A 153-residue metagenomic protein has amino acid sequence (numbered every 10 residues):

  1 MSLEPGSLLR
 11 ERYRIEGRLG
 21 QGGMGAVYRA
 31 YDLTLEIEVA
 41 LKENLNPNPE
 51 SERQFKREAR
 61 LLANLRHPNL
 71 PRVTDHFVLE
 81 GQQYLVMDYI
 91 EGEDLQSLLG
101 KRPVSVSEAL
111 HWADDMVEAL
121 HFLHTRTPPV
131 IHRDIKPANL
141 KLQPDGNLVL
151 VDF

Functional and structural regions predicted by a protein language model:
E16-G22, V27: Protein kinase glycine-rich loop
G20, R57, R66-N69: Flexible N-lobe loop architecture of eukaryotic-like protein kinase catalytic domains
Y31-E38: Conserved N-lobe loop of protein kinases adjacent to the ATP-binding glycine-rich P-loop
L45-N64: AlphaC helix of the eukaryotic protein kinase fold
H76: Activation-segment/catalytic-loop signature of the eukaryotic protein kinase fold
E80-D94, L98: Conserved short submotifs of the Hanks-type protein kinase catalytic core that shape the nucleotide-binding pocket
W112-A113: Activation segment signature within eukaryotic-like protein kinase domains
E118-V130: Protein kinase catalytic-loop region centered on the HRD/HxD motif
